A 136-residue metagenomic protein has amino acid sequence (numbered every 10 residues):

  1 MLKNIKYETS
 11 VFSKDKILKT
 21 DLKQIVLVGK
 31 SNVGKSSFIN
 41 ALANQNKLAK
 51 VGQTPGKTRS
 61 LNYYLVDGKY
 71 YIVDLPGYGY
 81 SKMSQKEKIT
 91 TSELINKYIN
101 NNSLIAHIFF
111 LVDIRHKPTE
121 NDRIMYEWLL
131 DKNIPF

Functional and structural regions predicted by a protein language model:
M1-K86: Conserved G1/Walker A P-loop phosphate-binding module
S92-F136: Conserved C-terminal guanine-recognition region of P-loop GTPase G domains, centered on the G4
